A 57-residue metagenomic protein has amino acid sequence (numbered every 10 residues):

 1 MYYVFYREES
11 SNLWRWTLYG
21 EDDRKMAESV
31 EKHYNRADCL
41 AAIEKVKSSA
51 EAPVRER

Functional and structural regions predicted by a protein language model:
M1-T17, E21-D22, M26-V30, E44-R57: Short N-terminal "domain-start" leader segments that mark the transition from disordered tails or signal peptides into
A37, A41-E44: A sequence-level/structural motif corresponding to short, flexible coil/turn segments enriched in small polar residues
